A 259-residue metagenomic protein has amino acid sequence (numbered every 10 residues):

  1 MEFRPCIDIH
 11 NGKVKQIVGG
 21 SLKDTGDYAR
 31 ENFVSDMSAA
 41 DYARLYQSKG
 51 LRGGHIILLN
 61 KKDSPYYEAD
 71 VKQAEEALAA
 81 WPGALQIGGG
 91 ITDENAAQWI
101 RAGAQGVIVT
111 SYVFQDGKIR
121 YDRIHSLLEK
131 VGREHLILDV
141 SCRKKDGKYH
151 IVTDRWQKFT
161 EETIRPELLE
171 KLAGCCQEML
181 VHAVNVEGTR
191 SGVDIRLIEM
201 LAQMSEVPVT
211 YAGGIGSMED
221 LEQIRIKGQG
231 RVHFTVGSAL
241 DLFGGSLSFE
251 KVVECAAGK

Functional and structural regions predicted by a protein language model:
E2-C6, R52-G53, A84-Q86, Q105-I108 (+5 more regions): Structural preference for beta-strand elements that scaffold enzyme active sites
D8, Y46, G54, W99 (+5 more regions): Conserved, mostly hydrophobic/aromatic
H10-N11, Q16-T25, I100-V186: Conserved anion-binding
G19-Y67: N-terminal beta-alpha supersecondary unit
G53-K72, S111-G117, V181-R190: Glycine-rich, proline-tolerant flexible connector loops at the mouths of alpha/beta enzymes
Y67-A74, R120-H125, E161-P166, S191-M200 (+1 more regions): Charged helix-capping and loop-helix junction motifs
Q73-G106, R196-F234, E250-K251: Catalytic cores of alpha/beta
I119-K130, L221-K259: C-terminal helical cap(s) of enzyme catalytic domains, especially alpha/beta-barrels
